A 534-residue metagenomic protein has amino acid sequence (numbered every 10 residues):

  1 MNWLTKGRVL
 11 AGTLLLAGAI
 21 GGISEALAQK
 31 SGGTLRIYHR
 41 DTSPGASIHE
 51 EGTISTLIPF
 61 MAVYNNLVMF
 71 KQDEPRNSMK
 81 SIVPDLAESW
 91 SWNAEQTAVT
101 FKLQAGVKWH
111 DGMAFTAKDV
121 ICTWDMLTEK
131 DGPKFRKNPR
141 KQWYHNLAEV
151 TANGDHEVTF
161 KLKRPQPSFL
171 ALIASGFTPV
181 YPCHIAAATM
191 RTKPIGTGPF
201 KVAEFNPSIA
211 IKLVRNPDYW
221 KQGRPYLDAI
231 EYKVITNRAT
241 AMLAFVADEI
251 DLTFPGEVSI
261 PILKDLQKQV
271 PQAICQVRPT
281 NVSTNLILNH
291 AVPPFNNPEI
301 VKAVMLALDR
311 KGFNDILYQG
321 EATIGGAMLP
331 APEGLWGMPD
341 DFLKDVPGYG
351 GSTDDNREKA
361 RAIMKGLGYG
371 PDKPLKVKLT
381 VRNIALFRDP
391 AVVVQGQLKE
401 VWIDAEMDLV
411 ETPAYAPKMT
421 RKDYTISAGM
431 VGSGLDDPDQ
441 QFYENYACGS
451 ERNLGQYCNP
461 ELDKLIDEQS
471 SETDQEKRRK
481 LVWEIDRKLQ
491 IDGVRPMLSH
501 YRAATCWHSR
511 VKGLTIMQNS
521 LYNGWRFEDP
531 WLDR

Functional and structural regions predicted by a protein language model:
L27-K30, K102, N138-C183, E204: Surface-exposed binding/hinge segments that line and control ligand-binding clefts or catalytic entry sites
Y38-A94, D125, K193-T197: N-terminal lobe/hinge region of extracytoplasmic solute-binding protein
M69-N77, H145, Q166, A171-E231 (+3 more regions): Gly/Pro-rich hinge or "lid" segments in bacterial periplasmic/extracellular proteins
T97, E299, N314, G351-D354 (+3 more regions): Extracytoplasmic/peripheral linker and loop segments enriched in polar/acidic and small residues with frequent Thr/Pro
L127, E149-T151, A203-V214, E231-V292 (+2 more regions): Extracellular/periplasmic solute-recognition and catalytic clefts
A291, F295-G337, P390, L489-M497: Periplasmic-binding protein-like
I324-G366, I384-D389: Structural transition elements
T505-R534: Long beta-strand-rich cores associated with HINT superfamily self-processing modules
